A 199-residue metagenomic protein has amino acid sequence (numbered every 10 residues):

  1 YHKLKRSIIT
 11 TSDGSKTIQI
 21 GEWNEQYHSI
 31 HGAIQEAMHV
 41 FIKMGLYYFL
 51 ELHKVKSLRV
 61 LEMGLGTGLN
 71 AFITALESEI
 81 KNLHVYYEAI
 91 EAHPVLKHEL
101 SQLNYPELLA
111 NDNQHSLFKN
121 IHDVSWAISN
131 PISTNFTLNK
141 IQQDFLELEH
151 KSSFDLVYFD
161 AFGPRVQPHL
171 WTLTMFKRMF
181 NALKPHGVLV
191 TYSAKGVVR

Functional and structural regions predicted by a protein language model:
Y1-L58, A75-L109: Rossmann-like AdoMet
T67: Conserved SAM/SAH-binding loop
L83-V85, A182-G187: A short helix->loop->beta-strand "cap" motif at the edges of active sites that frequently abuts
E99-K151: S-adenosyl-L-methionine
D155-L170: A short SAM/SAH-binding and catalytic strip from SAM-dependent methyltransferases
L156-Y158, P185-S193: Conserved beta-strand signature within the Rossmann-like core of class I S-adenosyl-L-methionine
H169-P185: A short glycine-rich, Lys/Arg-flanked "PGG" loop and its adjoining helix->strand segment in the class I
